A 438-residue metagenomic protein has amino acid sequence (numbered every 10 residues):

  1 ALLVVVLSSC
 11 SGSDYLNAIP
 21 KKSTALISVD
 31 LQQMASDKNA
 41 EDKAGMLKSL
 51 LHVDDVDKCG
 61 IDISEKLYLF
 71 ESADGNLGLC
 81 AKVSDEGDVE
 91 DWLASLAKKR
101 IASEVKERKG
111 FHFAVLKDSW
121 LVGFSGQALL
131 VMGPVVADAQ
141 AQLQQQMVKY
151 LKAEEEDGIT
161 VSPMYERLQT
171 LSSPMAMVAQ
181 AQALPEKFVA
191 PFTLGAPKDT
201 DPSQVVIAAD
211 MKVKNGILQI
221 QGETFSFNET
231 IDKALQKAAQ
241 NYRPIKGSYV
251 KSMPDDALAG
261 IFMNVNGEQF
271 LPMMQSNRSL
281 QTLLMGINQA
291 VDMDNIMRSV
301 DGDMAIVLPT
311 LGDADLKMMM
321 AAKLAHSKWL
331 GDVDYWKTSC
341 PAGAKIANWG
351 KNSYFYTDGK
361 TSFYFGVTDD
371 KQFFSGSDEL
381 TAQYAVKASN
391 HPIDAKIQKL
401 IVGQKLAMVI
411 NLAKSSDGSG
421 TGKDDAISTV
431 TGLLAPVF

Functional and structural regions predicted by a protein language model:
V6-S9: C-terminal motif of bacterial Sec signal peptides marking the signal peptidase cleavage site
S11-N17: Bacterial lipoprotein signal-peptidase II cleavage site
S23-I27, E65-L67, L77-A81, V122 (+14 more regions): One face of beta-strands
I27, C59-P163, R298-K399: Single conserved position on a long alpha-helix in the C-terminal lobe of the eukaryotic protein kinase
V29-I61: Post-signal-peptide N-terminal segment of Sec-exported extracytoplasmic proteins
M34-N39, Q269-P272, D417-G418: Short, solvent-exposed loop/turn elements at domain surfaces
G133, A141-Q142, M147-G260, I401-F438: Leucine-rich, highly hydrophobic segment in Treponema pallidum outer-membrane-associated proteins
A239-D315, A325-L330: Extended non-catalytic domains of envelope/secretory-pathway proteins
